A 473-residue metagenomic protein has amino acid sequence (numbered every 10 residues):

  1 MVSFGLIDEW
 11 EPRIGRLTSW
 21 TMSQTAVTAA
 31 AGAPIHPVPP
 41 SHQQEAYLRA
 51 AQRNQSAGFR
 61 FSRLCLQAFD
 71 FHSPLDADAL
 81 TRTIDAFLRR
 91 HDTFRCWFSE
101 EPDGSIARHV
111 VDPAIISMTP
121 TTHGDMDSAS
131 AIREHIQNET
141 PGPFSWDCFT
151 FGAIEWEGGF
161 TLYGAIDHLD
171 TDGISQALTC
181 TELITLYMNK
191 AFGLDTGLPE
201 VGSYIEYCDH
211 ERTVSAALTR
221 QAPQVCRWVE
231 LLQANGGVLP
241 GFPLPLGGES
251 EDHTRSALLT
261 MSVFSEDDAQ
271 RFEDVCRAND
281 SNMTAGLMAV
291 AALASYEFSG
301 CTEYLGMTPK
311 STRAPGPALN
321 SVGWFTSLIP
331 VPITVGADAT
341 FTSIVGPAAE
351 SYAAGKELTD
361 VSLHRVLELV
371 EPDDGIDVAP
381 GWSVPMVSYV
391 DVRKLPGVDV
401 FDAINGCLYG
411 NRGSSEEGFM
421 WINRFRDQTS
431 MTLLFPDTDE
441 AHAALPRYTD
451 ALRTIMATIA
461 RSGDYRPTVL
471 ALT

Functional and structural regions predicted by a protein language model:
M1-A50, N54-F59, R63, L194 (+4 more regions): Acyl-thioester-dependent acyl-group transfer interface
M1-Q55, R82-M126, D147, V201-S256: Short amphipathic alpha-helices and their capping loops
V2-E11, H123-M126, H135, E139 (+3 more regions): Active-site-proximal acidic secondary-structure segment that organizes catalysis
Q24-P37, F59-A79, F144-G164, G248-P315 (+3 more regions): Gly/Ser/Thr-rich phosphate-binding loops and adjoining beta-strand/alpha-helix segments that form adenosine-phosphate
I35-R53, A129-R133, Q176-A177, R255-R271 (+2 more regions): AMP-binding/adenylate-forming domain of the ANL superfamily
A77-L88, Q137, Q176, C180 (+9 more regions): Short amphipathic alpha-helical segments
